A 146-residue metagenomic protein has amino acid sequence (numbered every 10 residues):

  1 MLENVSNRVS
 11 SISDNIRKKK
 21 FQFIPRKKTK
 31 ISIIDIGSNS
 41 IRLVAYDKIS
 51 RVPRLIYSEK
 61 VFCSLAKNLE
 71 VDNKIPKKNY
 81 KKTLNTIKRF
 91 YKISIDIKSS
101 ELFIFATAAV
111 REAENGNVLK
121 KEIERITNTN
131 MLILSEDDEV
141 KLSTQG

Functional and structural regions predicted by a protein language model:
M1-I36, V44-G146: Nucleotide/phosphate-binding catalytic cleft detector across ATP-hydrolyzing and phosphate-transferring enzymes
